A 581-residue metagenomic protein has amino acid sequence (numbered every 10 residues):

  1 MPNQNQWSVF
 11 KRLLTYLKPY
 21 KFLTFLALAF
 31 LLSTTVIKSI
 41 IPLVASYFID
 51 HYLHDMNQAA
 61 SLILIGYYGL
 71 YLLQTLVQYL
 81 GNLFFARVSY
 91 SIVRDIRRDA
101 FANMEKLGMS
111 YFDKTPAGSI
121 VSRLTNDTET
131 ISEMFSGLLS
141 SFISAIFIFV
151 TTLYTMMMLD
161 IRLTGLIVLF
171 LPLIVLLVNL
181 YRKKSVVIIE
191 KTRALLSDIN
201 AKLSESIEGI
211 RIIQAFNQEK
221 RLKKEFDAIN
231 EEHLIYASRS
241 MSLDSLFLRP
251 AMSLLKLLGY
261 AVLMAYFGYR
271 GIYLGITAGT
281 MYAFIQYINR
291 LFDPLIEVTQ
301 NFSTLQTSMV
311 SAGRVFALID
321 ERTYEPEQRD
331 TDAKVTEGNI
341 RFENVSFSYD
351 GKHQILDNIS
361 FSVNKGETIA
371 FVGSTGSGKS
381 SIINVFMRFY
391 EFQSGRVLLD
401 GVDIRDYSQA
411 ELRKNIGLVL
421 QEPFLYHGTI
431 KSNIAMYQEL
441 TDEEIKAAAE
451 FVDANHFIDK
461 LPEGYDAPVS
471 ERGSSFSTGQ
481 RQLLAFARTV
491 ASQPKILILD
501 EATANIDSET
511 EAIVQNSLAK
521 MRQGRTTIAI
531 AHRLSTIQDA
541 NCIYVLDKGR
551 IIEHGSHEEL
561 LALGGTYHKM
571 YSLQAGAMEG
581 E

Functional and structural regions predicted by a protein language model:
P2-Q4, Y90, R98-S122, N126-T128 (+6 more regions): Short intracellular "coupling" helices and adjacent cytoplasmic loop segments at the cytosolic face of multi-pass
Q6-P19, I120: A short amphipathic helical element positioned immediately N-terminal to and/or at the very start of a transmembrane
P19-F22, M109-S110, N126-F135, L139 (+5 more regions): An intracellular "coupling" helix at the cytosolic face of ABC transporter transmembrane type-1 domains
T24-L80, F84, M157-R162, L274-A278: Transmembrane helix-loop-helix hairpins at lipid-water interfaces of multipass membrane proteins, especially the type-1
A29, I37-I41, T125-F170, M241-L243 (+3 more regions): Hydrophobic alpha-helical transmembrane segments of ABC transporter permease domains
S33-I37, Y68, L73-S89, L169-K184 (+3 more regions): Hydrophobic alpha-helical membrane-associated segments
M56, T155-L169, L243-G313, L318: Helix-loop-helix
A261, E327, A333-E581: ABC-type nucleotide-binding domain
